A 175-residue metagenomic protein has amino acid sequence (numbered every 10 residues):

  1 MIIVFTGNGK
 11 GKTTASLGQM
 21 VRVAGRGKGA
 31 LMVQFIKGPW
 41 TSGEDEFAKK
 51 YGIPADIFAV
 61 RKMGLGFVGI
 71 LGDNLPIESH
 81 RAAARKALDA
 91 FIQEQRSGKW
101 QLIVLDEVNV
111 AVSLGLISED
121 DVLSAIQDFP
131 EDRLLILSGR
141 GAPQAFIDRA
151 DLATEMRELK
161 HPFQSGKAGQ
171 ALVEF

Functional and structural regions predicted by a protein language model:
I2-Q93: Conserved P-loop
G18-Q19, D45-A48, L75, I117-D121 (+2 more regions): Short, glycine/charged-enriched secondary-structure capping and boundary segments
R22, F47, A125, A145-F146: Hydrophobic/aromatic ligand-binding patch that stacks against planar heteroaromatic rings of cofactors or nucleotides
A30, L135, A153: Hydrophobic anchor at the start of a short beta-strand that flanks the dinucleotide cofactor-binding loop
I36-W40, G66-F67, N109-V110, G141-Q144 (+1 more regions): Conserved nucleotide-binding/hydrolysis micro-motifs of P-loop NTPases
A59-K62, L137, T154-E155: Structural signal for conserved beta-strand scaffold positions within catalytic alpha/beta enzyme cores
I70-L134: Phosphate-binding/switch loop-helix module in NTP-utilizing enzymes
R140-F175: Phosphate-binding/switch region of NTP-binding enzymes
